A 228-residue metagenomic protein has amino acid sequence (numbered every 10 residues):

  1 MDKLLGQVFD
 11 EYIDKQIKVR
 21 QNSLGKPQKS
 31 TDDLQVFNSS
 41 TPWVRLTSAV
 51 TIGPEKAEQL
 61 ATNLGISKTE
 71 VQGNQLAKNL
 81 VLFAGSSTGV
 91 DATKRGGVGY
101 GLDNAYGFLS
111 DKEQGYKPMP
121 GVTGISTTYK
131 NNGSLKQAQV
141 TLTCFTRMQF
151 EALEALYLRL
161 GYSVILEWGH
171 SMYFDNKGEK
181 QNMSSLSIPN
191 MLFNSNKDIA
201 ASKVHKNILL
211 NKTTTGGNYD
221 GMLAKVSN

Functional and structural regions predicted by a protein language model:
M1-K225: Intrinsically disordered, low-complexity segments
